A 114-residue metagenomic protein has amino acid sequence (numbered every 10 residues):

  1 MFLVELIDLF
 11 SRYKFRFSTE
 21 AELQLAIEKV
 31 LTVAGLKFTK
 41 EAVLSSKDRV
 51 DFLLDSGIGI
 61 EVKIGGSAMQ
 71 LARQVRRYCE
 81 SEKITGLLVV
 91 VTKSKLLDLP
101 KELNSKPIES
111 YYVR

Functional and structural regions predicted by a protein language model:
M1-V43: Acidic-basic catalytic patches of nuclease active cores, encompassing PD-(D/E)XK and other metal-cofactor nuclease
V43-D55: Catalytic centers of nucleases
V43-S45, K93-R114: Domain-level recognition of nuclease-like catalytic cores that cleave nucleotide substrates
F52, I58, Q70, K106 (+1 more regions): Localized chelating/binding microdomains that coordinate divalent metal ions or stabilize phosphate-bearing
F52-G66, Y78: Conserved catalytic cores of phosphodiester-cleaving nucleases, focusing on short active-site segments
K63-R76, L97-D98: Active-site-adjacent loop/helix micro-motif of nuclease/hydrolase catalytic cores
R76-G86: Metal-dependent nuclease catalytic cores in nucleic-acid-processing enzymes, especially RNase H-like/related
G86-T92: Acidic beta-strand-to-loop metal/phosphate-binding motif
